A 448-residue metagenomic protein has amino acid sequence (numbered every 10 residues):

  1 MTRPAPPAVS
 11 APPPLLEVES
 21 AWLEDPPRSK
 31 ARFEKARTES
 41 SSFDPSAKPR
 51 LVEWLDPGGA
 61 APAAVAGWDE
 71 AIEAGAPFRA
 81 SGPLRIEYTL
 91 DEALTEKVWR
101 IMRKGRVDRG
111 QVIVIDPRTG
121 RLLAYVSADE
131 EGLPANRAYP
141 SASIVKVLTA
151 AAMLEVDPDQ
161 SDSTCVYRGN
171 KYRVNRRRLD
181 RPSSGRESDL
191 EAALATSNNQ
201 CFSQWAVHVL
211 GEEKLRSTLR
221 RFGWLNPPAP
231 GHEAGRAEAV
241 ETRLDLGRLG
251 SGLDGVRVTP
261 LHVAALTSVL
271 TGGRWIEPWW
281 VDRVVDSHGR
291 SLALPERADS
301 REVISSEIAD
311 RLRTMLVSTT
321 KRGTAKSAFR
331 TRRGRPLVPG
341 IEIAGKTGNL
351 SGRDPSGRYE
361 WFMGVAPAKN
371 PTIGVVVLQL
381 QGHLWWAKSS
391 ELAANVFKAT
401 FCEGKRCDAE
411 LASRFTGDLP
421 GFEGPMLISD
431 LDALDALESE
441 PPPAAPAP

Functional and structural regions predicted by a protein language model:
M1-Q111, P295-A298, F401, R406-L437: Extracytoplasmic/periplasmic proteins that interact with beta-lactams or build/remodel peptidoglycan
I86-E87, D108, E130-L148, S161-V166 (+1 more regions): Short active-site loop at a secondary-structure junction that contains or immediately precedes the catalytic residue(s)
L90, R109-R118, S163-V174, R181-R236 (+2 more regions): Active-site-adjacent helix/loop patches that line small-molecule binding or acyl-intermediate pockets
V98-M102, G120, A138-S163, A193 (+3 more regions): Active-site SXXK
M102-E130: A short, well-structured edge-of-sheet supersecondary motif
A135-I144, P228-G289, R297: Active-site-proximal helix/loop microenvironment of the serine DD-peptidase/beta-lactamase transpeptidase fold
S163-L194, P230-E233, A265-R333, H383 (+1 more regions): Conserved active-site-proximal loop/helix segments of enzymes involved in bacterial cell-wall and related
R333-A368: Short, Gly/Ser/Thr-enriched beta-strand-loop segments that form substrate-interacting elements of hydrolase/peptidase
